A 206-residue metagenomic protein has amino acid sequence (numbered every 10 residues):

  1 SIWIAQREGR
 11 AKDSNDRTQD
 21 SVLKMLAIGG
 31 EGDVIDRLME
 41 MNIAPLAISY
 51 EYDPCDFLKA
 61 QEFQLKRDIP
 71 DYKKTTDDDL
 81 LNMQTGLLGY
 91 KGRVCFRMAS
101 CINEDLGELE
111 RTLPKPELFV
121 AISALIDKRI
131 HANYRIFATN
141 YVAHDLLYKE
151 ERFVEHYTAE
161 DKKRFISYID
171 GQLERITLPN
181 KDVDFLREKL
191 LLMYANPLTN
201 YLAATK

Functional and structural regions predicted by a protein language model:
S1-I2, G9-K206: Membrane-interfacial terminal anchoring regions of lipid-handling membrane enzymes
